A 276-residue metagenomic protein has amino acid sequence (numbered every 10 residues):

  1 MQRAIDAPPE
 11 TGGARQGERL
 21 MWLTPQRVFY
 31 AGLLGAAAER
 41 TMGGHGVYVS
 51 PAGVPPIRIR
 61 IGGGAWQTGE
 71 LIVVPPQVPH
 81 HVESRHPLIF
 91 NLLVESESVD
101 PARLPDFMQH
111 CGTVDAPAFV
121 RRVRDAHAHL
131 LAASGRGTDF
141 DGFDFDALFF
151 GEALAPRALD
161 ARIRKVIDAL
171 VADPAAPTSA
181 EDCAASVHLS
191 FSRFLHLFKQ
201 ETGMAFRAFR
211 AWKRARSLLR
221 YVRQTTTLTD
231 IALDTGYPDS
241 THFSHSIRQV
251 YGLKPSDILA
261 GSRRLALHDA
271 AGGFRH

Functional and structural regions predicted by a protein language model:
M1-L20, D125-H129: A short, N-terminal "cap"/entry segment at the start of jelly-roll beta-barrel domains of the cupin/DSBH fold
G13-Q109: N-terminal regulatory/effector-sensing and dimerization cores that precede helix-turn-helix DNA-binding domains
Y30-L33, D146-A155, L195-G203: Short, Lys/Arg-enriched N-terminal segment that forms or immediately precedes the first helix of a structured domain
L104-G135: Aromatic/histidine-rich interaction motifs
A116-D125, F150-T178, A184-V187, A208-T226: A short, Lys/Arg-enriched amphipathic alpha-helix from helix-turn-helix/homeodomain DNA-binding modules
P177, E181, Q200-P238, G261-H276: Terminal helix-turn-helix DNA-binding modules in bacterial transcription factors
S190-F191, P238-D239: Short coil turns linking two alpha-helices in DNA-binding domains
F194, F198, H242-F243, I247: Short hydrophobic/aromatic patch on the recognition helix
